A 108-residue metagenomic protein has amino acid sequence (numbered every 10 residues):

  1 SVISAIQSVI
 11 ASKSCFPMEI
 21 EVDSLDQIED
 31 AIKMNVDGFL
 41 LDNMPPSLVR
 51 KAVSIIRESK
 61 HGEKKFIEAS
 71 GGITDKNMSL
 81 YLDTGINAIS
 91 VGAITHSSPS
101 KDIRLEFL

Functional and structural regions predicted by a protein language model:
S1-S47: Glycine- and Gly-Pro-enriched alpha-helical subdomains that act as flexible, kink-prone "lid/hinge" or packing modules
I10-E19, I55-S70: Short beta-strand/loop segments at the ligand-binding rim of alpha/beta enzyme cores
K13, K33, K51, K60 (+3 more regions): Context-gated lysine
L25-D37, M44, L48-S54, A69 (+1 more regions): Catalytic cores of alpha/beta
V53-E58, S79-D83, V91-L108: C-terminal helical cap(s) of enzyme catalytic domains, especially alpha/beta-barrels
